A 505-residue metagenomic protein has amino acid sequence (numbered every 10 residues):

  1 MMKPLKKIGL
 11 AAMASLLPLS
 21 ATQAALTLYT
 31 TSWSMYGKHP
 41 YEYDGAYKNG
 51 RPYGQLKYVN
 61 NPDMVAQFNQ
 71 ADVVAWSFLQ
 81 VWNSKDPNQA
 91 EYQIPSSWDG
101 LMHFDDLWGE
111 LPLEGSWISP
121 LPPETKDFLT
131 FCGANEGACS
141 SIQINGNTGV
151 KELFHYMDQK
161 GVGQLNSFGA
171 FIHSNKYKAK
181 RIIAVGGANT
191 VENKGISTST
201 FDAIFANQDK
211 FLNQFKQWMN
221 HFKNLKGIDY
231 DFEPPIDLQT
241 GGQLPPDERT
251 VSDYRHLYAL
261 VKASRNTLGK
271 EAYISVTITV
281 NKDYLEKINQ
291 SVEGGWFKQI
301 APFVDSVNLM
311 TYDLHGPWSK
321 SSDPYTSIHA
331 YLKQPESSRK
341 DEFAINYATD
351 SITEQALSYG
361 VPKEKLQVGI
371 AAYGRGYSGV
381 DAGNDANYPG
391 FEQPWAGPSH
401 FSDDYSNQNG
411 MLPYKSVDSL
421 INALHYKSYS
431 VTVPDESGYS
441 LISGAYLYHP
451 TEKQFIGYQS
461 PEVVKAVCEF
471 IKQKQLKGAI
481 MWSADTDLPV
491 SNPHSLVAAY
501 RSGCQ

Functional and structural regions predicted by a protein language model:
M1-Q23: Gram-negative bacterial Sec-dependent N-terminal signal peptides
A25-Q217, H400, H494-A499: Glycan-recognition patch characteristic of GH18 chitinases/ENGases and related GlcNAc/peptidoglycan-binding proteins
T30-T31, G37-P52, E91-P112, P235-L412: Substrate-binding surface in catalytic domains of secreted glycosidases
Y53-P62, G163-A170, N213-F215, E286-W296 (+3 more regions): Alpha-helical scaffolding within the catalytic cores of extracellular/periplasmic polymer-degrading hydrolases
V74, I183, Y230, V307 (+3 more regions): Conserved, mostly hydrophobic/aromatic
S84-T148, K365, I370-F470, V497-S502: Glycan-binding loop/region signatures in secreted carbohydrate-active enzymes
V162-G169, L212-M219, Y254-R265, F297 (+3 more regions): Generic structural signal for well-ordered alpha-helices, preferentially at hydrophobic/aromatic core positions
I182-A188, G227-D237: Mobile, glycine-rich extracellular loop/lid and propeptide segments that shape or gate substrate/ligand access
